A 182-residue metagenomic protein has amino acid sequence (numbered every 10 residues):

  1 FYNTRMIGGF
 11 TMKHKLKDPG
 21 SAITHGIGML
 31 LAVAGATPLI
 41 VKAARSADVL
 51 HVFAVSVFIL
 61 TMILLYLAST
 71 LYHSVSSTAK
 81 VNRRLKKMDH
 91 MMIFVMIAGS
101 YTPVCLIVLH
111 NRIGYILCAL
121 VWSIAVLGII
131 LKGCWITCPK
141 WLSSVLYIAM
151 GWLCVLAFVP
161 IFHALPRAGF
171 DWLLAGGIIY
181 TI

Functional and structural regions predicted by a protein language model:
N3, G8-I182: Multi-pass alpha-helical transmembrane bundles in non-GPCR membrane proteins that perform intramembrane catalysis
